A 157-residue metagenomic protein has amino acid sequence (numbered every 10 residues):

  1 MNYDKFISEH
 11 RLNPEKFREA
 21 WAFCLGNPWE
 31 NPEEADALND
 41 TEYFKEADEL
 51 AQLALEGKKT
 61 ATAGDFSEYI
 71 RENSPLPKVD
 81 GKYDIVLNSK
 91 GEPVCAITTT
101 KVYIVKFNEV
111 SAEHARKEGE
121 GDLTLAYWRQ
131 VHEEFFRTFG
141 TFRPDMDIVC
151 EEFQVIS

Functional and structural regions predicted by a protein language model:
M1-A96, V105-S157: Mixed-charge, low-complexity intrinsically disordered regions
